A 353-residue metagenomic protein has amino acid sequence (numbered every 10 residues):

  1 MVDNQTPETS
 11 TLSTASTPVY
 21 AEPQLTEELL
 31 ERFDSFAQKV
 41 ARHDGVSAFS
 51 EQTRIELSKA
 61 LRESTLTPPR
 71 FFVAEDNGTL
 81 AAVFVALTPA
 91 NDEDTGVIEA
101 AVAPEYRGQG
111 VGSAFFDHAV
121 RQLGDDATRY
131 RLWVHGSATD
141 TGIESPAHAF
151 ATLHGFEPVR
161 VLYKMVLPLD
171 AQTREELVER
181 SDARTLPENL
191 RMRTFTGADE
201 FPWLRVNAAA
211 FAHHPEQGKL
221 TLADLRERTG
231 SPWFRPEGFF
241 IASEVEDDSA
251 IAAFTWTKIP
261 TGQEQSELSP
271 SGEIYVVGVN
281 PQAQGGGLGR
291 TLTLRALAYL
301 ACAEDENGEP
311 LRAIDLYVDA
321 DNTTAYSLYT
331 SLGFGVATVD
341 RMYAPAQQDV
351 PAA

Functional and structural regions predicted by a protein language model:
M1-S13, N91-D92, P104-N189, Y343-P345: Acyl-donor-binding surface of acyltransferase catalytic domains
V2-A60, E179-G218: Short amphipathic alpha-helix that is part of the acyltransferase structural core
V2-N4, A149-E176, L294-A298, N307-A353: Active-site/acyl-donor-binding loops of N-acyltransferases
P23, L30, D34-D140, A252-S271: Conserved donor-binding loop and adjoining core beta-sheet/short helix segment in diverse acyl/aminoacyl transferases
E99, A103, R107, H135 (+4 more regions): Residue-level recognition of the GNAT/N-acetyltransferase active site
G108-Q122, V276-V279, G285-C302, Y326-S331: Conserved acetyl-CoA-binding loop-helix of GNAT-fold acetyltransferases
W203, A250-T255, Q263-P270, A283-G287 (+3 more regions): Extended hydrophobic-aromatic, low-complexity segments
A208-P260: Phosphate-binding active sites in nucleotide-utilizing proteins
